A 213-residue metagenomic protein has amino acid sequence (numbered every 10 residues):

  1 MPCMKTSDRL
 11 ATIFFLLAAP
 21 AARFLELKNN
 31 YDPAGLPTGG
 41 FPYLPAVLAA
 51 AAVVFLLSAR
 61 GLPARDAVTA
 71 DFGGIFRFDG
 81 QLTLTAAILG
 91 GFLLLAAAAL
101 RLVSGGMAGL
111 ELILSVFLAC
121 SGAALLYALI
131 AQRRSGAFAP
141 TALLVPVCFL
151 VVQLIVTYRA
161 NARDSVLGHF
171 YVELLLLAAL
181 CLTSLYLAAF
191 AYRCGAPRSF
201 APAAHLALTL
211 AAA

Functional and structural regions predicted by a protein language model:
M1-A119: N-terminal topogenic module of multi-pass integral membrane proteins
A18-F24, L93-A97, P146-I155, A207-A213: Aromatic-anchored segments of alpha-helical transmembrane domains
E26-L44, A99-F117, R133-T141, I155-L174 (+2 more regions): Membrane-helix interface and helix-disruption motif detector
L56, G61, A98, L129 (+3 more regions): Hydrophobic membrane-targeting alpha-helices
P63-D66, S115-Y127, V147-Q153, L177: Hydrophobic alpha-helical transmembrane segments
G73-G90, I130-C148, Y192-T209: Cytoplasm-facing juxtamembrane segments at the starts of transmembrane helices in multi-pass membrane proteins
G122-Q132, L177-A196: Alpha-helical transmembrane segments in multipass membrane proteins, preferentially the mid-helix core
V145-V152, Y171-L185, S199-L210: Alpha-helical membrane segments in multi-pass integral membrane proteins
